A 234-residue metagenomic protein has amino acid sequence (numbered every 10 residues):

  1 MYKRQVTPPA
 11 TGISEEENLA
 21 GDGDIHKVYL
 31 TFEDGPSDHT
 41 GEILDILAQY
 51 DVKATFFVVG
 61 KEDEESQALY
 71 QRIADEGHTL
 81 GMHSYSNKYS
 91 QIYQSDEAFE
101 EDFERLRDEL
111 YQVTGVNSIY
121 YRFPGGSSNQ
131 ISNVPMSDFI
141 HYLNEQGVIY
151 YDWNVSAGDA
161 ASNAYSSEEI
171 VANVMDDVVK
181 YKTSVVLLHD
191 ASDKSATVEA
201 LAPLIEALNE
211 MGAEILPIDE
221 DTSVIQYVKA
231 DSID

Functional and structural regions predicted by a protein language model:
M1-Q5: Conserved small/polar residues in nucleotide/adenosyl-binding loops
V6-N117, A207, S223: Active-site beta->alpha N-cap acidic-glycine motif
N87-L187, A191-N209, A213-E214, E220-D221 (+1 more regions): Catalytic domains of cell-wall/extracellular-matrix polysaccharide-remodeling enzymes, centered on de-N-acetylation
